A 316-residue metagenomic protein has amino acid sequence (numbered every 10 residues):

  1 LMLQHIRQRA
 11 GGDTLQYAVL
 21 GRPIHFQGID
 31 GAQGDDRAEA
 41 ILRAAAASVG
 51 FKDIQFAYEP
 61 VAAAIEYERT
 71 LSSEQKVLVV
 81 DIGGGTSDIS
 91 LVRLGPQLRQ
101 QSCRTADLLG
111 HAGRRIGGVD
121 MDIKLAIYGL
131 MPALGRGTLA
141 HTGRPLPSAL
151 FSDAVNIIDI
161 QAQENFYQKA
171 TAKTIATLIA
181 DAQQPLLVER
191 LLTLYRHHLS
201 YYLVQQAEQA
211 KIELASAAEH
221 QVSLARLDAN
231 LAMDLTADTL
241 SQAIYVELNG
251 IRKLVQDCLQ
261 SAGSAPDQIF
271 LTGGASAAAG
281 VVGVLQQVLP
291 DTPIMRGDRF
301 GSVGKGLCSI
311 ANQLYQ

Functional and structural regions predicted by a protein language model:
L1-V79, P96, Q100-Q101, F166 (+2 more regions): Nucleotide/phosphate-binding catalytic cleft detector across ATP-hydrolyzing and phosphate-transferring enzymes
D13-H25, H141-P145, A262-G274: Short glycine-rich phosphate-binding loop at a beta-alpha junction
P23, V79-D88, G117-V119, A207 (+1 more regions): A short acidic Gly-Thr/Ser loop motif
V49-A57, G283-I310: Conserved phosphate-binding/catalytic loops in two-lobed NTP-binding clefts
S73-I82, R136, N312-Q316: A polyampholytic, Gly/Pro-enriched intrinsically disordered region
L94-R226: Phosphate-binding glycine-rich/basic clefts of nucleotide- and phosphate-handling proteins, predominantly
L235-G250: Glycine-rich phosphate-binding "P-loop"
G250-Q268, A277-T292: ATP-binding/phosphotransfer module of carbohydrate and carboxylate kinases, centering on a glycine-rich
